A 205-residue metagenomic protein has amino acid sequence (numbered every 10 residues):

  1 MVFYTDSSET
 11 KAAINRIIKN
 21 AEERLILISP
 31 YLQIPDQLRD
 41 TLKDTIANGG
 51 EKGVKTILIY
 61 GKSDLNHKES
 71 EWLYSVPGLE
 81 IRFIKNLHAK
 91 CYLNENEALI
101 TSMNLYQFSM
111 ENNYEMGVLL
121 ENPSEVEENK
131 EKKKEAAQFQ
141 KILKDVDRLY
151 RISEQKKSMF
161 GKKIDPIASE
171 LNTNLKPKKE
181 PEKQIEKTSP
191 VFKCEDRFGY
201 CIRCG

Functional and structural regions predicted by a protein language model:
M1-V2, E80: Conserved beta-strand segments of alpha/beta enzyme cores
F3, T10-V76: Primarily the HKD phosphodiesterase
Y60-L65, L87, S124, K132: Short beta-alpha junction loops
S70-K85, A89: Structural recognition of alpha->loop->beta junctions
K90-L93, V118: Short beta-strand scaffold segments in enzyme catalytic cores
I100-R197: Signature of lipid phosphatidyltransferase scaffolds
C201-C204: Short cysteine-rich clusters marking metal-coordination/redox-active sites
